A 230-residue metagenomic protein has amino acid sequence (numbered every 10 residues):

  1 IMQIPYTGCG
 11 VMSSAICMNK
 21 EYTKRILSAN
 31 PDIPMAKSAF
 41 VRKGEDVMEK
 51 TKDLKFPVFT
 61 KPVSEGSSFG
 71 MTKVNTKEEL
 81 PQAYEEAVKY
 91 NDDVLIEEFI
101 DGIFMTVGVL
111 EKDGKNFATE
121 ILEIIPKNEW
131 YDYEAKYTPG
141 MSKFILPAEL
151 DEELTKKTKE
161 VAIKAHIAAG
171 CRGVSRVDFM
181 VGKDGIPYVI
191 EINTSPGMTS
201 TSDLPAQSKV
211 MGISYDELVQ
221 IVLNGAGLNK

Functional and structural regions predicted by a protein language model:
I1: N-terminal glycine-rich "phosphate-gripper" loop used for MgATP/nucleotide binding and carboxylate activation
P5-Y6, M35, V58, Y215: Hydrophobic beta-strand scaffold residues
V11-S14, I125: Short, acidic/turn-prone active-site loops that include or flank metal/cofactor- and phosphate-binding residues
S14-D101: Active-site nucleotide/adenylate-binding loops and adjacent lid/helix of ATP-dependent enzymes
L27, V41, M71-T76, V109-K112 (+3 more regions): Short beta-strand-to-turn element immediately C-terminal to the catalytic PLP-Schiff-base lysine in fold type I
D32, D151-K230: ATP-dependent carboxylate activation and anion-phosphoryl transfer catalytic cores that bind Mg-ATP to form
N75-E160, I186-Y188: Phosphate-binding site of ATP-dependent enzymes
